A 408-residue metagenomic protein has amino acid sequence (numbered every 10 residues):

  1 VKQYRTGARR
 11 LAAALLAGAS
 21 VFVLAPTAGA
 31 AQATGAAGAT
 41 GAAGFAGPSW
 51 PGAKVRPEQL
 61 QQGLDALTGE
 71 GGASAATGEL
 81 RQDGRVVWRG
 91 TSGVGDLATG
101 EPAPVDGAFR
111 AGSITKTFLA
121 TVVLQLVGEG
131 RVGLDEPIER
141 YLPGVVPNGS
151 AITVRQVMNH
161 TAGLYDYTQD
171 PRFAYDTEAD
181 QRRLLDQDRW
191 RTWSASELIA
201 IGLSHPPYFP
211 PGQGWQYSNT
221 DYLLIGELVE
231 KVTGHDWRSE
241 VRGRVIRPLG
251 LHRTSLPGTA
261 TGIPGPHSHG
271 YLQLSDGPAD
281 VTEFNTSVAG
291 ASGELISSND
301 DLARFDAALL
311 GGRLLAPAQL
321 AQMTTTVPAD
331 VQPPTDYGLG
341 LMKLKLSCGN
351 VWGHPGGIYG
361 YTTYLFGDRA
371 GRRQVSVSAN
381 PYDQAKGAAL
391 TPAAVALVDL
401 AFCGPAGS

Functional and structural regions predicted by a protein language model:
V1-A17: N-terminal export and membrane-targeting signals
K2-Y4, G29, A33-T91, D280-S408: Catalytic loop of the DD-peptidase/beta-lactamase superfamily, centered on the K-T-G motif and neighboring
V21-A30: C-terminal segment of classical bacterial N-terminal signal peptides
L64-L67, E79-Q82, W88, G112-S113 (+3 more regions): Primarily hydrophobic membrane-targeting regions of prokaryotic envelope proteins
G71-S74, A98-Q156, F209-S218, G290: Short active-site loop at a secondary-structure junction that contains or immediately precedes the catalytic residue(s)
G95-L97, A162-G163, Y382: Solvent-exposed coil/turn segments that connect beta secondary-structure elements in extracytoplasmic/periplasmic
G149-V351, P355: Short, surface-exposed loop or secondary-structure junction motifs that flank catalytic or metal-binding residues
